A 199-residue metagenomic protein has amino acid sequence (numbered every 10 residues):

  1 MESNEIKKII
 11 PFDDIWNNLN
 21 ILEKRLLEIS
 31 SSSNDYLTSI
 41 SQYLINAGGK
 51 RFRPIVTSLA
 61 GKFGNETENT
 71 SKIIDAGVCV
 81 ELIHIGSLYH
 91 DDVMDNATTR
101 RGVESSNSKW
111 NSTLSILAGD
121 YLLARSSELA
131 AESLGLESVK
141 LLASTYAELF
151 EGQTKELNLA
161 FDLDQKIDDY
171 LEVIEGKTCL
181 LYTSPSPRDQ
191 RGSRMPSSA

Functional and structural regions predicted by a protein language model:
M1-I85, Y89, V93-S108, S144 (+1 more regions): Conserved N-terminal diphosphate/IPP-binding helix and adjacent helical/loop segment of trans-prenyltransferase domains
S58-K62, A124-E132: Short glycine/serine- and small hydrophobic-enriched flexible loop segments
R100-L122, D164-K177: Divalent-cation-assisted or electrostatically stabilized phosphate/pyrophosphate-binding catalytic cores
S127-A143: Transmembrane helix-loop-helix
S138-V173: Histidine/acidic-rich helix-loop-helix segments that form or flank divalent-metal centers in metalloenzyme catalytic
Y182-D189: Conserved small/polar residues in nucleotide/adenosyl-binding loops
S193-A199: Hydrophobic alpha-helical segments, chiefly the membrane-spanning helices and signal/signal-anchor peptides
